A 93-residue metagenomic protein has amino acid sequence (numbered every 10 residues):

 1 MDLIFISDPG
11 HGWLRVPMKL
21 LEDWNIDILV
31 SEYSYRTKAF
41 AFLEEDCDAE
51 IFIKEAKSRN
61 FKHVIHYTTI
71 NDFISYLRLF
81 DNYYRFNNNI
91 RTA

Functional and structural regions predicted by a protein language model:
M1-G12, R85-A93: N-terminal non-globular leader segments, chiefly Sec-dependent signal peptides
M1-L3, G10-G12, T37-A41, N60-V64: Generic structural motif recognizing short loop/turn segments at the entrances and edges of beta-strands
L3-L29: N-terminal acidic leader/helix
S7, S31-S34, S58, S75: Generic serine detector
L14-V16, L43, F52: Generic structural hydrophobic/aromatic packing signal, biased to beta-strands
D27-Y35, N60-Y67: Short secondary-structure junctions
S31-E45: A short, exposed loop/beta-hairpin motif centered on an aromatic-Gly-Thr core
D46-T92: Short, compact, well-ordered microdomains
